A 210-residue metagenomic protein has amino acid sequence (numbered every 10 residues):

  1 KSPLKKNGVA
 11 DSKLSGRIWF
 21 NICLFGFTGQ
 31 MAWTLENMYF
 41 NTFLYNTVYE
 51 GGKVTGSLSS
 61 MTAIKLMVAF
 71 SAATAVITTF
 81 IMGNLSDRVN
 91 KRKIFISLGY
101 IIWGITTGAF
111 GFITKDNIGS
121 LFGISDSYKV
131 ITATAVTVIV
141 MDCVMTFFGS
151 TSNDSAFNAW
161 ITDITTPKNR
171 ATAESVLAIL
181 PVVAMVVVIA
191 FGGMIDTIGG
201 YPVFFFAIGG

Functional and structural regions predicted by a protein language model:
P3-A75: Helix-loop boundary and gating motifs at the non-cytosolic
F40, S150-T166: Intracellular juxtamembrane helix-capping segments at the cytosolic ends of symmetry-related transmembrane helices
L44-Y45, L85-N90, I118, M194-I198: Interfacial helix-cap and linker-helix signal at transmembrane-aqueous boundaries of multi-pass secondary transporters
L58-T62, P167-L177: Loop-to-transmembrane helix entry/capping segments in MFS-fold secondary transporters and related SLC/MFSD carriers
M61-S86, G104-T106, F110, V186: Central cavity-lining transmembrane alpha-helices of secondary-active solute carriers, predominantly the Major
S71-V76, A171-D196: Glycine-rich segments within core transmembrane alpha-helices of 12-TM secondary carriers
S97-T132: C-terminal ends and interior cores of transmembrane alpha-helices in multi-pass membrane transporters/permeases
P202-G210: Symmetry-related core transmembrane helices of the 12-TM Major Facilitator Superfamily/SLC fold
